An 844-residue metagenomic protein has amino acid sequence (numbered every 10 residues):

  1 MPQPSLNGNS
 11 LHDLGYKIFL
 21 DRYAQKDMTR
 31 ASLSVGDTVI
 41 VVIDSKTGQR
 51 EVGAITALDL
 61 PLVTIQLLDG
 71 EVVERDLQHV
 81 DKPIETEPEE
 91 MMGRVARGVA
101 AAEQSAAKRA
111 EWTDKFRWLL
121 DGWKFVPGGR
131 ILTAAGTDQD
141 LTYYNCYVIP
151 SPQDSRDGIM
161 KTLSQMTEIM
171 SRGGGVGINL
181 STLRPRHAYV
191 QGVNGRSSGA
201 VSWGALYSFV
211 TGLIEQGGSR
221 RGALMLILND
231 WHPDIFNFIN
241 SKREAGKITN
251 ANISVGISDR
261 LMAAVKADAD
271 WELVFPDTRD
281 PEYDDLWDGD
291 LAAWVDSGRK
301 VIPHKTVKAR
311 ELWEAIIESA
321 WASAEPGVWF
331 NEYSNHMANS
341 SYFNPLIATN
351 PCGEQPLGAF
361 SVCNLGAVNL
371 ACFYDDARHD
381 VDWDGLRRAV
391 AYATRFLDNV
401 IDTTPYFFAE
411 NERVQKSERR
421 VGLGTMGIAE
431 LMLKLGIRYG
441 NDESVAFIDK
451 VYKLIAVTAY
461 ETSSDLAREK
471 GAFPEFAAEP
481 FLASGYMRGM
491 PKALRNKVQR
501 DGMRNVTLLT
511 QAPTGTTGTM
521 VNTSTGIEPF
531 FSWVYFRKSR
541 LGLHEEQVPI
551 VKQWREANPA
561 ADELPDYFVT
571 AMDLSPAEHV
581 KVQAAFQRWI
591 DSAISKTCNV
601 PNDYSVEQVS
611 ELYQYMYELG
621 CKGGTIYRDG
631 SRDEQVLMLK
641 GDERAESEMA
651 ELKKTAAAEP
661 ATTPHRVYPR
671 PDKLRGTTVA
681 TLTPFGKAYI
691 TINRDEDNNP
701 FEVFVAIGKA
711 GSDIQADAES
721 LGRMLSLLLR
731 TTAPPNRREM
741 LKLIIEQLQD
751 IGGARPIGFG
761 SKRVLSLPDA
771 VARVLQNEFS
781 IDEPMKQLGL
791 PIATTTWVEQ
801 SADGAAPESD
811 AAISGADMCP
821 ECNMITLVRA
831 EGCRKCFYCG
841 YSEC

Functional and structural regions predicted by a protein language model:
Q3-S5, S10, F19-D21, Q25 (+8 more regions): Active-site cavity-forming subdomains of large catalytic enzyme subunits
G48-L58: Short beta-strand-centered aromatic/proline hotspots
V72, H79, I257, S341-I347 (+7 more regions): Terminal amphipathic helices with adjacent charged low-complexity linkers/tails
I84-W112, R117-G192, A200-W203, I214 (+6 more regions): Function-dense linear segments that define catalytic or interfacial modules in macromolecule-processing proteins
E354-P356, L397, I401-D402, S484-R488 (+4 more regions): Catalytic alpha/beta core of large soluble enzyme barrels
A389-E412, K416, R420, R438-T514 (+3 more regions): Internal maturation/activation junctions in enzymes
R495-K497, L639-Y689, S801-G815: Short, Gly/Pro- and small/polar-rich lid/capping loops
C819-C822, C836-C839: Short cysteine-rich clusters marking metal-coordination/redox-active sites
